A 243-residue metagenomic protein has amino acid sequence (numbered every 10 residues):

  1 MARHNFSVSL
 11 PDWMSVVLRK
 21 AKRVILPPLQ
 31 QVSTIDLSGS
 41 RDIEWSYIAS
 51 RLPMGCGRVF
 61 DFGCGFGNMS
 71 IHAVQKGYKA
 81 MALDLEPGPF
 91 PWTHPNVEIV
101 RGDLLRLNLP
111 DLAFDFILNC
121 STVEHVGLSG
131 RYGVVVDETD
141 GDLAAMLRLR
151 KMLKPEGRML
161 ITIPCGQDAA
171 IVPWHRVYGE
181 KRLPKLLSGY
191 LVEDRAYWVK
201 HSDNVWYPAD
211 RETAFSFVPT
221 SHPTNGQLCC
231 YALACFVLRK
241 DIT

Functional and structural regions predicted by a protein language model:
N5-L52: Class I SAM-dependent methyltransferase Rossmann-like catalytic core, especially the SAM/SAH-binding loop
F60, C64-L107: Class I SAM-dependent methyltransferase SAM/SAH-binding core
L105-I117: A short acidic, Gly/Pro-enriched loop at the edge of an enzyme's catalytic core that lines a small-molecule cofactor
L118, G127: A conserved beta-strand element that flanks and buttresses the S-adenosyl-L-methionine
C120-V123, T162: Residues lining the SAM
V136-P155: A short glycine-rich, Lys/Arg-flanked "PGG" loop and its adjoining helix->strand segment in the class I
G157-P164: Conserved beta-strand signature within the Rossmann-like core of class I S-adenosyl-L-methionine
E180-T243: A C-terminal cap/extension of S-adenosyl-L-methionine-dependent methyltransferases that defines the acceptor-substrate
